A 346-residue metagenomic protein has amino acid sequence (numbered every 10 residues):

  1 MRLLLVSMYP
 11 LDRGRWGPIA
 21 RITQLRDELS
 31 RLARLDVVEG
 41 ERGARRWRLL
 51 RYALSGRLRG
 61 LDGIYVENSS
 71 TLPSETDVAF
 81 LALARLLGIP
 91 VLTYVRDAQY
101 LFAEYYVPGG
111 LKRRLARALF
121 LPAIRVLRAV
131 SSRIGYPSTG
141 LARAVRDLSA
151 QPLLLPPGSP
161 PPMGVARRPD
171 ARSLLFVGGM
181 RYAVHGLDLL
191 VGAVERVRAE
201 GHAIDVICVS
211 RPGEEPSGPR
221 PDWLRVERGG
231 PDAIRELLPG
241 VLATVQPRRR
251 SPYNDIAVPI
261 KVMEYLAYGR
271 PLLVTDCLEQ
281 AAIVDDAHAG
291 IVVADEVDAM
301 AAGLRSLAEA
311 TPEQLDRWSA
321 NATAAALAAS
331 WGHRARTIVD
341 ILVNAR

Functional and structural regions predicted by a protein language model:
D12-D27, G158-P162, D170-S217, D222-E236: Conserved catalytic-core segment of nucleotide-activated headgroup transferases in glycan assembly
L54-V78, I89-L92: Short N-terminal targeting/anchoring amphipathic segment
F80-L87, R113-R133: Membrane-proximal helix-turn-helix segments that form the acceptor-binding/catalytic region of lipid-linked
L92-L121: Acceptor-binding helix/loop patch of EC 2.4 sugar-transfer enzymes, predominantly nucleotide-sugar-dependent
L121-G164: Donor nucleotide-sugar binding/catalytic pocket of nucleotide-sugar-dependent glycosyltransferases
T244-Q246, E264-T275: Short hydrophobic beta-strand element within catalytic cores of glycosyltransferases and related nucleotide-activated
D286-D298, S306-P312: Conserved acidic donor-binding segment of nucleotide-sugar-dependent glycosyltransferases
D295, P312-L342: A charged, aromatic-enriched C-terminal amphipathic alpha-helix characteristic of glycosyltransferases across folds
